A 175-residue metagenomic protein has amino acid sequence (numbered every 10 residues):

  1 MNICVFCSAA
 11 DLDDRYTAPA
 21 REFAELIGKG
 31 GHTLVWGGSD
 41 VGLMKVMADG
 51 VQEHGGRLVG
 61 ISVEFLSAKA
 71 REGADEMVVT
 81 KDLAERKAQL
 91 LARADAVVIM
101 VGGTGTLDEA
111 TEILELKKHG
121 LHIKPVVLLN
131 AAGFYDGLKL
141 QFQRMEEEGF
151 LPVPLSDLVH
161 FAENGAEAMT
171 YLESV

Functional and structural regions predicted by a protein language model:
M1-R93, A131-V175: A cross-family phosphate/adenosyl-ligand binding-site feature
R86-G120, V127: Active-site/ligand-binding-proximal alpha/beta "capping" segment
